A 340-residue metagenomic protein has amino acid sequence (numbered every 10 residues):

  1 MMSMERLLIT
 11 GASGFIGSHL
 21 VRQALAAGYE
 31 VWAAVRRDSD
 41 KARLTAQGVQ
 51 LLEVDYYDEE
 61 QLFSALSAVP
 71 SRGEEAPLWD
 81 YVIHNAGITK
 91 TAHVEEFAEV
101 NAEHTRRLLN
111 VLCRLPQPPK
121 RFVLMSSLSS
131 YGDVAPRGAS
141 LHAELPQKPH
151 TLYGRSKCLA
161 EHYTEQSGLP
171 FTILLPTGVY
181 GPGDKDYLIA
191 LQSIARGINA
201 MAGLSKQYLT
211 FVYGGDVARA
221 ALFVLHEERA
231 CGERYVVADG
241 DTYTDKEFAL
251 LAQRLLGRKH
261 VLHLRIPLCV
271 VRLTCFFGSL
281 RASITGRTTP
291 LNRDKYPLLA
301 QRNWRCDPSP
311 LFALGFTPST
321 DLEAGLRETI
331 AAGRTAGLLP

Functional and structural regions predicted by a protein language model:
L7-A27: N-terminal Rossmann NAD(P)H-binding glycine-rich loop of SDR-like oxidoreductase domains
V49, V54-E103, R107, Y131-G132: NAD(P)H-binding glycine-rich loop region in Rossmannoid oxidoreductase-like domains and their noncatalytic homologs
R106-L152, T172: Conserved Rossmann-fold NAD(P)-dependent oxidoreductase catalytic core, especially the SDR/UDP-sugar
A135-G178, A200-G203: Catalytic helix-loop patch of NAD(P)-dependent Rossmann-fold dehydrogenases
R155, L159, D184-I189, G203-L225 (+1 more regions): Substrate-positioning beta->alpha
G214, L250, F276-T317: Conserved C-terminal active-site "lid" loop/helix of NAD(P)H-dependent oxidoreductases that clamps the redox cofactor
E227-P290, R327-P340: Mid/C-terminal beta-alpha module of Rossmann-like enzyme folds, strongest in SDR-family dehydrogenases/epimerases
C306-A313, T317-P340: Amphipathic terminal alpha-helices
